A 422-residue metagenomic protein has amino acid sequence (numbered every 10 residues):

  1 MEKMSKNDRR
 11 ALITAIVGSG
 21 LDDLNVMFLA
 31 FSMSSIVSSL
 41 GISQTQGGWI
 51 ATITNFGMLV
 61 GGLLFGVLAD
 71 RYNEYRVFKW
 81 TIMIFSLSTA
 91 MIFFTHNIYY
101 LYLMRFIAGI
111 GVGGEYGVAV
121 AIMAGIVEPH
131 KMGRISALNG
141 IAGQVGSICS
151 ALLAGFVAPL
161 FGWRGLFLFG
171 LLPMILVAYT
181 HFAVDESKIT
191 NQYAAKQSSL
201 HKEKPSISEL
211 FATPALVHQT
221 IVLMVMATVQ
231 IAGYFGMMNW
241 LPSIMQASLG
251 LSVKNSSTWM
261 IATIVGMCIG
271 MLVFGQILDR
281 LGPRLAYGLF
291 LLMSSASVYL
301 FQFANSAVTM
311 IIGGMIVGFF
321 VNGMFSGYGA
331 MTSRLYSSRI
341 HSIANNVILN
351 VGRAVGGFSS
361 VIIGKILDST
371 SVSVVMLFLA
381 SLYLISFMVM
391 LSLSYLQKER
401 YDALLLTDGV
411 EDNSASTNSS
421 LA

Functional and structural regions predicted by a protein language model:
M1-L24: Cytosolic juxtamembrane N-terminal segment immediately preceding the first transmembrane helix of multi-pass
A30, P214-M271: Extracytoplasmic gate region of multi-pass secondary transporters
I36-V37, L68-A69, L153-F161, M245-Q246 (+2 more regions): Interfacial helix-cap and linker-helix signal at transmembrane-aqueous boundaries of multi-pass secondary transporters
G41, N73, F94-Y100, G250 (+2 more regions): Helix-breaking motifs and short loop linkers at transmembrane-helix boundaries and internal kinks in secondary membrane
V60-H96: Conserved MFS/SLC helix-loop-helix module at the cytosolic interface between two early adjacent transmembrane helices
S88, Y99-I107, V308-I316: Paired small-residue
M104-I141: Cytoplasmic helix-loop-helix junction between adjacent transmembrane helices in 12-TM secondary transporters
N139-F182: Helix-loop-helix hairpin linking two adjacent transmembrane segments in secondary transporters
